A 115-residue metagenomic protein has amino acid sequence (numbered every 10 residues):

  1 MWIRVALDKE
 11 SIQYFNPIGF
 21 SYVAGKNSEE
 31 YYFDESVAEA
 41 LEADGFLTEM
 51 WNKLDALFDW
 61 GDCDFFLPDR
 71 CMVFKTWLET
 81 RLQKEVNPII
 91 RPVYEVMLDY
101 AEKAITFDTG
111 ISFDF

Functional and structural regions predicted by a protein language model:
M1-F115: Acidic (Asp/Glu-rich) sequence patches and key acidic residues that form negatively charged surfaces used
